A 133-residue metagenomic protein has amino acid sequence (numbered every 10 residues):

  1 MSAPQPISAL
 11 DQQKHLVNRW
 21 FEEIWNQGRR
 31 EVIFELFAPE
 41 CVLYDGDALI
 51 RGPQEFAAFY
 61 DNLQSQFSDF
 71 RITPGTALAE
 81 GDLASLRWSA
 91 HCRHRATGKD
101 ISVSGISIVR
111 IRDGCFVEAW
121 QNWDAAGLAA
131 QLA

Functional and structural regions predicted by a protein language model:
M1-P39, A133: Short, low-complexity N-terminal intrinsically disordered segments enriched in polar/charged residues
L10, R30-D82: A solvent-exposed, acidic/Ser-Thr-rich amphipathic alpha-helical stretch
W20, W25, W88, W120-W123: Signature tryptophan residues that serve as conserved aromatic anchors
R71-I72, I101-S107: Short, surface-exposed coil-to-beta transition loops
G81-A90: A short hydrophobic beta-strand element
C92-H94, V109-I111: Beta-strand elements of well-folded, non-transmembrane domains
E118-A133: Low-complexity, intrinsically disordered terminal/linker segments enriched in charged and Gly/Pro repeats
